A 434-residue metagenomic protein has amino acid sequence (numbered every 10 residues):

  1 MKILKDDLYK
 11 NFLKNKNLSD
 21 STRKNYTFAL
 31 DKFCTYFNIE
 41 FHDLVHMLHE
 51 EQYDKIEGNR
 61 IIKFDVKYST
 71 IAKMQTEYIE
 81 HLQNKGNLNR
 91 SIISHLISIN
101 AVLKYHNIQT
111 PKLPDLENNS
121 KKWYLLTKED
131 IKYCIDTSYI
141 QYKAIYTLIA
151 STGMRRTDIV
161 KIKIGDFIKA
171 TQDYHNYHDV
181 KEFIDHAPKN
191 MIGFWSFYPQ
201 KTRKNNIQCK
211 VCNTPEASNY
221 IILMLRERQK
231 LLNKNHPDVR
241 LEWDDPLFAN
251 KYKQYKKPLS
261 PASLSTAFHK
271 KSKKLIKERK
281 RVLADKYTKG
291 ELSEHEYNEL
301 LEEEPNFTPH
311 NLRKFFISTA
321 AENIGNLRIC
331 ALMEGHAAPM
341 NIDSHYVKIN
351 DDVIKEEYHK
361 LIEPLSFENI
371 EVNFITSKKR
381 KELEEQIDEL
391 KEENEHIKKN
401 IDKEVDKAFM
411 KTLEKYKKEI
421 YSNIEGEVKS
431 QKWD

Functional and structural regions predicted by a protein language model:
K16-I108: Non-catalytic DNA-binding core/recognition domains of DNA-processing enzymes
E51-N59, K104-Y133, K251-Y255: Flexible interdomain linker/hinge and immediately adjacent N-terminus of the catalytic tyrosine-recombinase domain
K128-T157, R313: Basic, Lys/Arg- and aromatic-enriched nucleic-acid-binding interface segment
T147, N311-H336: C-terminal catalytic core of tyrosine-transesterase DNA break-rejoin enzymes
I162-I222, E227-H236: Conserved tyrosine-mediated DNA breakage-rejoining catalytic core shared by Y-recombinases
I168-K169, E304-N306, G325-V347: Short, polar N-cap/turn motifs at the start of nucleic acid-interacting alpha helices
T202-R226, L241-K270, Y287-K289: C-terminal catalytic core of Y-nucleophile DNA break-rejoin enzymes
E334-E384: Catalytic-site neighborhood detector that most strongly recognizes the C-terminal catalytic loop/helix of tyrosine
